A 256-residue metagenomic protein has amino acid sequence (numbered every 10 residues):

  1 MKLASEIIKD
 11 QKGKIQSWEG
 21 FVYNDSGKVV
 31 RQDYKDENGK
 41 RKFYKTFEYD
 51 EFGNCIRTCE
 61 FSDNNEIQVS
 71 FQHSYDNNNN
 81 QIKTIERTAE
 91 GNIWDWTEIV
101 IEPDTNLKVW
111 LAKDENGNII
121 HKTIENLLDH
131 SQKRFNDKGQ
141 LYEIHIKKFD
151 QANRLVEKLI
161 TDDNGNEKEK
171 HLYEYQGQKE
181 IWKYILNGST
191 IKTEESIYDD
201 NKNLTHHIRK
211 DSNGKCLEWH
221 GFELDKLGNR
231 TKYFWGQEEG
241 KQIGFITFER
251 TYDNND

Functional and structural regions predicted by a protein language model:
M1-D256: Buried hydrophobic residues that stabilize the cores of well-folded domains
